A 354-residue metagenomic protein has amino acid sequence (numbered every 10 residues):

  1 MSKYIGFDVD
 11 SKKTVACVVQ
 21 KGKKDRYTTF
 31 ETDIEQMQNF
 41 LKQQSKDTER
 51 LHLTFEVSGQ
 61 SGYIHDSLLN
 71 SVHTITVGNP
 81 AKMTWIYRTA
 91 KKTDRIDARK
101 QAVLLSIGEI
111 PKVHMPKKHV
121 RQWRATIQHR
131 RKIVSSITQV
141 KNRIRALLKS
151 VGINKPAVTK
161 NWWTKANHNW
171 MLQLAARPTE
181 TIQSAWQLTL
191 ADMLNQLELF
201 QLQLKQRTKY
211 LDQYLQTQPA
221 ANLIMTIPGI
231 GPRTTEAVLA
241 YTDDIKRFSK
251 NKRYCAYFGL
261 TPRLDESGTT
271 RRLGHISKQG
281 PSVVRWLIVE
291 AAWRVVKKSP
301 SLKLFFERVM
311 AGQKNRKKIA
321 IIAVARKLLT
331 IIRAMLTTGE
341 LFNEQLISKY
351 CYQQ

Functional and structural regions predicted by a protein language model:
M1-Q20, Q101: Gly/Thr-rich phosphate-binding beta-strand-loop-beta motif of the actin/hexokinase/Hsp70
K12-Q36: Short glycine-rich, Thr/Ser-proximal phosphate-binding strand/loop in the N-terminal lobe of ATP-dependent enzymes
I34-H52: Short, basic/hydrophobic alpha-helical segments
T54-I64: Acidic, metal-coordinating catalytic cores used for nucleic-acid/nucleotide bond scission and strand-transfer chemistry
V77-H114, R121, A125, W170 (+1 more regions): Short alpha-helix plus adjacent loop in nuclease-associated cores
R131-A221: Glycine-rich, often acidic, oxyanion-interacting loops/wings at catalytic, nucleic-acid, or phospho-protein interfaces
L223-T226, P232, E236-A320, Q353: Phosphate-backbone recognition surface of nucleic-acid-processing proteins
G312-Q354: Basic, amphipathic alpha-helical segments enriched in Lys/Arg and hydrophobic/aromatic residues
